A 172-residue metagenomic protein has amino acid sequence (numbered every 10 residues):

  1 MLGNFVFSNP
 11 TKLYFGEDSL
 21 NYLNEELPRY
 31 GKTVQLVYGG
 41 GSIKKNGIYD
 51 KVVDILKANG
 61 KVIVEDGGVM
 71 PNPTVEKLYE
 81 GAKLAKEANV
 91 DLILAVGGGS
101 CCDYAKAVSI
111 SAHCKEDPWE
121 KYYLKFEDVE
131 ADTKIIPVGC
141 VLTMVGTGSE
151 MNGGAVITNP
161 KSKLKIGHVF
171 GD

Functional and structural regions predicted by a protein language model:
M1-L92: ATP/NTP phosphate-donor binding region
T11, C114-D172: A glycine/threonine-rich phosphate-anchoring loop and its flanking beta-alpha core in nucleotide/phosphate-binding
Y14, V37-Y38, A95-G97, M144-G146 (+1 more regions): Short glycine/serine/threonine-biased micro-segments
L23, N46, Y104-K106, I110 (+2 more regions): Active-site-proximal flexible loops/turns
K51-V52, E80-A82, C101-K115, M151-N152: Short Gly/Thr/Asp-enriched flexible loops that form oxyanion-binding sites at enzyme active sites
K57, S109-H113, K161: A generic structural signal for secondary-structure junctions that act as hinges or helix/strand caps at the edges
K83, E87, V108, F126-E127: N-terminal loops that bind phosphate or other acidic moieties and the adjacent beta-alpha structural core
V90-V108, T143-E150: Glycine/serine-rich anion-binding loops at beta->alpha junctions that coordinate negatively charged ligand groups
